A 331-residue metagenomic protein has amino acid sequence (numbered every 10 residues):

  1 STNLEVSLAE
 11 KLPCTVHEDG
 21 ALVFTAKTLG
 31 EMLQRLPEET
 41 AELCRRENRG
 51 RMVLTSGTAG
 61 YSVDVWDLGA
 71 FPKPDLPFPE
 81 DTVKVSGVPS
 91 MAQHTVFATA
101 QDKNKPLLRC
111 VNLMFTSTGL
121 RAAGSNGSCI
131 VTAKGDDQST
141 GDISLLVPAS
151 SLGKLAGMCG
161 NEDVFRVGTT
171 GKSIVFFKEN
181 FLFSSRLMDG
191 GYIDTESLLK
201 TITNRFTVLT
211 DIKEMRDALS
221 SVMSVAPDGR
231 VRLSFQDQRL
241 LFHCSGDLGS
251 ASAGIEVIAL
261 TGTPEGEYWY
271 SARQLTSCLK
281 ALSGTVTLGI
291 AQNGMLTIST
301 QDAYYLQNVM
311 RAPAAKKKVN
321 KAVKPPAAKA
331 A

Functional and structural regions predicted by a protein language model:
S1-A331: Structural preference for solvent-exposed beta-strand-turn elements and adjacent flexible terminal/loop segments within
